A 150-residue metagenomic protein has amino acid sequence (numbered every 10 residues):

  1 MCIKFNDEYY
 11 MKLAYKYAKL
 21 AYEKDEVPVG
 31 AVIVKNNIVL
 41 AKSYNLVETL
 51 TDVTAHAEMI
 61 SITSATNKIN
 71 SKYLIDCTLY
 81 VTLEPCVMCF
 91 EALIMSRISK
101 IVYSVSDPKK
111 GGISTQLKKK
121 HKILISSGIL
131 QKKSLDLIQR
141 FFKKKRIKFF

Functional and structural regions predicted by a protein language model:
M1-K24, P85-F150: Zinc-dependent deaminase
D25-V29, I75: Short, basic and Ser/Thr-rich N-terminal targeting/leader segments
V29-N37: Short beta-strand scaffold segments in enzyme catalytic cores
A31, N70-S71, T115-L117: Short secondary-structure boundary/capping segments
L40-V47, L124: Short beta->alpha transition motifs characteristic of CBS
A41, E58-K68: Glycine/small-residue-rich phosphate/adenosyl-binding loop
L46-I60: A short, polar/charged loop-to-alpha-helix boundary motif
S71-L83: Immediate flanking context of iron-sulfur cluster ligation sites
